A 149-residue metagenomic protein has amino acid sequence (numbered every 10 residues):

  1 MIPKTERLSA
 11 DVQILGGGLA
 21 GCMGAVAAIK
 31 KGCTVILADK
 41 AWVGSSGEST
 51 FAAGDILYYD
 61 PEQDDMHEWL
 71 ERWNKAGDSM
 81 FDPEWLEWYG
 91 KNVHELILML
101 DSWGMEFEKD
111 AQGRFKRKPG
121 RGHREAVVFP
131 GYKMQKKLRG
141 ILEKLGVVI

Functional and structural regions predicted by a protein language model:
M1-V12, K30: Extreme N-terminal leader/targeting segments of oxidoreductases
K4, K40-I149: Conserved N-terminal/central alpha/beta ligand/cofactor-binding core
V12-L37: N-terminal Rossmann-like FAD-binding beta1-loop-alpha1 element of flavoenzymes
